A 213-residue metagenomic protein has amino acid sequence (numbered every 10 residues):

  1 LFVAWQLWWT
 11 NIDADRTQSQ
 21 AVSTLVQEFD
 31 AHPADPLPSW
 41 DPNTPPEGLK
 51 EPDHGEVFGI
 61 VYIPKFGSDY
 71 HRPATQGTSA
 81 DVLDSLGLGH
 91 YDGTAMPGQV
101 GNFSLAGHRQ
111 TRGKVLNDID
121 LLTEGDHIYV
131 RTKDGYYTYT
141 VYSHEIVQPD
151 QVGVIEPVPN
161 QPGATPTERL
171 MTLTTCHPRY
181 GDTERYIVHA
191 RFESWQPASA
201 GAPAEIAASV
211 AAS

Functional and structural regions predicted by a protein language model:
F2-S23: N-terminal membrane-targeting segments
V3-W9, V57-P73, T123-T140, T172-T175: Beta-strand cores of secreted/periplasmic/IMS beta-sandwich domains, seen most often in copper-related folds
L7, A14, Q27, A31 (+6 more regions): Generic structural "secondary-structure junction" signal
T24-E56: Short extracytoplasmic
N43-D92: Extended boundary segments
P52-G55, P64-G67, M96-Q99, L122 (+2 more regions): Extracellular/periplasmic catalytic domains that process cell-envelope and extracellular macromolecules
A80, N102-F103, R109-S213: Extracytoplasmic/periplasmic soluble domains downstream of a signal peptide or transmembrane helix
